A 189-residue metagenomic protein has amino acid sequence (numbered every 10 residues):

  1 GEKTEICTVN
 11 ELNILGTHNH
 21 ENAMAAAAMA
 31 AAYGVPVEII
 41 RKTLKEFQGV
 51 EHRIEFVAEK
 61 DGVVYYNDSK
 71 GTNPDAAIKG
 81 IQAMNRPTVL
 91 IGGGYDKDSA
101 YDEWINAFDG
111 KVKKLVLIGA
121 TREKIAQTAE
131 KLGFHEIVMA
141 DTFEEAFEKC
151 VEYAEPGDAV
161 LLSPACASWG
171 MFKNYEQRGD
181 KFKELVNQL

Functional and structural regions predicted by a protein language model:
C7-V112: Nucleotide phosphate-binding/pyrophosphate-handling subdomain across enzymes that bind or process nucleotide phosphates
A23, L161-A165: Short beta-strands and strand-loop turn motifs
I39, A76, K124-Q127, M171: Phosphate- and divalent-cation-binding pockets in alpha/beta enzyme and binding domains that engage nucleotide-derived
I54, L90, L115, I125 (+3 more regions): Hydrophobic, well-ordered secondary-structure elements that form the walls of internal hydrophobic environments
D102-D158: C-terminal helical cap/extension that packs against the catalytic core of soluble nucleotide-cofactor enzymes
A165-L189: Glycine/aspartate-rich loop-and-adjacent alpha/beta segment that forms the canonical ThDP
